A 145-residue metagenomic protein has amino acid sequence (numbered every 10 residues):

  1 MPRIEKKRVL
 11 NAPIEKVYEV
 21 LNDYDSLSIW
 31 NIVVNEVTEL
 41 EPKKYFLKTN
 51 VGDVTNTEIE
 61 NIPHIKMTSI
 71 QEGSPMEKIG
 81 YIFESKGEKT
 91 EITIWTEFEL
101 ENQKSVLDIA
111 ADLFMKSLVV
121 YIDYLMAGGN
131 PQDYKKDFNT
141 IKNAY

Functional and structural regions predicted by a protein language model:
M1-T38, A144-Y145: Hydrophobic ligand-binding cavity/cleft-lining segments
R3-K7, K44, D53, K78 (+1 more regions): Intrinsic-disorder/low-complexity, polar/charged segments enriched in Ser/Thr/Lys/Arg/Asp/Glu/Gln
V9, N50, F98: Catalytic cores of transferase enzymes with a strong primary signal for eukaryotic protein kinases
N11-E15, I59-H64, I82-E91: A short, structured loop/turn motif at beta-sheet edges
S26-I32, E36-K78, L113, T140-Y145: Glycine-rich portal/gate segments that line the openings of hydrophobic small-molecule binding cavities
Q71-Y145: Beta-strand/loop substructures that line and gate deep hydrophobic ligand-binding cavities in soluble
